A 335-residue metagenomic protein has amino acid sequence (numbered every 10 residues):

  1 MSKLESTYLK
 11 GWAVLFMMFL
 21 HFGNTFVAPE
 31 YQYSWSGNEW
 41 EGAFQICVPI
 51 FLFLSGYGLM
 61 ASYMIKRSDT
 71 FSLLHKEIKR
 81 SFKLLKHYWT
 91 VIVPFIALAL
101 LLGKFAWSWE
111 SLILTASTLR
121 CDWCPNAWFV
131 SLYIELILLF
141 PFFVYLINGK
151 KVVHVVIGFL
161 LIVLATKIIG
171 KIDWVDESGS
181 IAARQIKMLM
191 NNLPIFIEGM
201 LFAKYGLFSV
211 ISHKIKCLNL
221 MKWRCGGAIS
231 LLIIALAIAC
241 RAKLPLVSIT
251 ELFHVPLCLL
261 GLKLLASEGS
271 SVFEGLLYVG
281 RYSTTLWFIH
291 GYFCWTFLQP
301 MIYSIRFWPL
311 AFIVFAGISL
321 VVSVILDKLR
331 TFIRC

Functional and structural regions predicted by a protein language model:
M1-T166, M221, S270, Y278-T285 (+1 more regions): Membrane-cytosol interface segments of multi-pass membrane proteins, especially ER/Golgi lipid-handling enzymes
M17, A28, H87, F142 (+5 more regions): Enrichment for repetitive, rod-forming helical segments
H21-V27, A106, V163-S178, L232-L244 (+1 more regions): C-terminal ends of transmembrane alpha-helices and the immediately adjacent extracellular/lumenal or cytosolic loop
Q32-S36, V175-S180: Short glycine/proline- and charge-enriched loop/turn segments that cap or connect secondary-structure elements
W123-F129, S180-M188: Surface-exposed cleft-lining segments at the edges of enzyme active sites
I157-K167, M190-P194, L252-L257, F332: Alpha-helical membrane segments in multi-pass integral membrane proteins
D173, A182-Y282, Y292-M301, I305-F312: Alpha-helical transmembrane segments and terminal signal-anchor/GPI-anchor hydrophobic tails, characterized by long
